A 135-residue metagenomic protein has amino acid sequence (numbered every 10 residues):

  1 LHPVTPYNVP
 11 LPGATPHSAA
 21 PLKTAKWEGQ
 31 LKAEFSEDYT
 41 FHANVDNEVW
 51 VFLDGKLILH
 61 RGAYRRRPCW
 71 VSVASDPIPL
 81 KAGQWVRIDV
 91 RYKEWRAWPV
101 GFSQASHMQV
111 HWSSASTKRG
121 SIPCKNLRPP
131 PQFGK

Functional and structural regions predicted by a protein language model:
L1-T40, N44-K135: Extracellular/secretory pathway-exposed regions associated with glycan biology
